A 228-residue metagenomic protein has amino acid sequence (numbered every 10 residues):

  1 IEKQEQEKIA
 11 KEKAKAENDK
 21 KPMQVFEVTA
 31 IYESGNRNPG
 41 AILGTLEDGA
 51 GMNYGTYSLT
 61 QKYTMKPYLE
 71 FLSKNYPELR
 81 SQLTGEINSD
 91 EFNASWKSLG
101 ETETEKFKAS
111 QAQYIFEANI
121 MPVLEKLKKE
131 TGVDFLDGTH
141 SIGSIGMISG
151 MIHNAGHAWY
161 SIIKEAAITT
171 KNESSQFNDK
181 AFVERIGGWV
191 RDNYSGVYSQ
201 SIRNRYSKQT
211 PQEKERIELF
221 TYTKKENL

Functional and structural regions predicted by a protein language model:
E2-V133, G138, G143-L228: Cell-wall polysaccharide-cleaving catalytic domain and substrate-binding groove, primarily in peptidoglycan/chitin
